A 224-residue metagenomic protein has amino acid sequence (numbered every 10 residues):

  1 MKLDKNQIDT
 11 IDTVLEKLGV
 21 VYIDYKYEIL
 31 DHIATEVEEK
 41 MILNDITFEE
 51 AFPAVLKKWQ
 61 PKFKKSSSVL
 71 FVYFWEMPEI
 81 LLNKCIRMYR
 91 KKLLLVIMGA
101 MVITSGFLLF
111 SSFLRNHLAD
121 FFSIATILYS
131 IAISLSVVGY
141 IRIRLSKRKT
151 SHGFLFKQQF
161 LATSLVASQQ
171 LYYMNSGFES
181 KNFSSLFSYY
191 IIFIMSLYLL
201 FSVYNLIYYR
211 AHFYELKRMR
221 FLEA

Functional and structural regions predicted by a protein language model:
M1-D9, Y73-I80, L109-L114: Short secondary-structure boundary segments
M1-K65: N-terminal, intrinsically disordered, low-complexity segments that immediately precede the first transmembrane helix
D4, L30, S67, F71-W75 (+2 more regions): Intrinsic-disorder-associated interaction segments
I11, L15, G19, V37 (+5 more regions): Generic, low-specificity signal for short hydrophobic/alpha-helical stretches with a mild N-terminal bias, encompassing
E28, M41, S67-Y73, M77-E79 (+3 more regions): Bimodal feature
I46-F107: Cytosolic juxtamembrane regions of integral membrane proteins
K84-A224: Hydrophobic alpha-helical bundles in membrane proteins
